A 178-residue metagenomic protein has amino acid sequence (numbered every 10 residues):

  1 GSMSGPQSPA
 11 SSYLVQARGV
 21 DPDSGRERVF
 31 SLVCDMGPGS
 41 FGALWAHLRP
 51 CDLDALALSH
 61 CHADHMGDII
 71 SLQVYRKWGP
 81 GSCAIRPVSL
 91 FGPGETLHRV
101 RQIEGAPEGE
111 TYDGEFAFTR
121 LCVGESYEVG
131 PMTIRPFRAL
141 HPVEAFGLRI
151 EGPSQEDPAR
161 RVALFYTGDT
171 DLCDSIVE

Functional and structural regions predicted by a protein language model:
G1-Y166, D171-I176: Binuclear metal-dependent hydrolase catalytic cores
